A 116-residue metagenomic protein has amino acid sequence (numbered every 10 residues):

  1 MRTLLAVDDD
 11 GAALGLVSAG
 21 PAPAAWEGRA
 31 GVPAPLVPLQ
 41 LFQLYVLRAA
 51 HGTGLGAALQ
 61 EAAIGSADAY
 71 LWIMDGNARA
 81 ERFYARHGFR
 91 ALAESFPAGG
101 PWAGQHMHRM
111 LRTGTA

Functional and structural regions predicted by a protein language model:
M1-R48, A57-A62, T113-T115: Acetyl-CoA-dependent GNAT
F42, R48, L71-R82, P97-R109: Conserved beta-strand-loop-alpha-helix junction that forms the acyl-donor binding cleft
H51-T53: Glycine-rich ATP-binding loop(s) of histidine-kinase-like ATPases
Q60, G65-G76: Conserved GNAT acetyl-CoA-binding A-motif
Y84, F89: Conserved active-site tyrosine of GNAT-family acetyltransferases
L92-F96: Conserved S-adenosyl-L-methionine
